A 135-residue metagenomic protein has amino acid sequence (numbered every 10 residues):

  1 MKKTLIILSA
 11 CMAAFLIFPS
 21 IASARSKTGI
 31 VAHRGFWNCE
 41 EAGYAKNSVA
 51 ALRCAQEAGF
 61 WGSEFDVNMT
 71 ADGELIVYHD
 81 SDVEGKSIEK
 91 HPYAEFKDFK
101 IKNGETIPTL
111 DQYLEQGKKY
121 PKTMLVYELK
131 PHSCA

Functional and structural regions predicted by a protein language model:
M1-L5: Positively charged n-region of N-terminal signal peptides that target proteins for export
I6, F18-A135: Phosphate-group recognition and catalysis centered on beta-loop-alpha active-site segments
S9-L16: Bacterial N-terminal signal peptides
